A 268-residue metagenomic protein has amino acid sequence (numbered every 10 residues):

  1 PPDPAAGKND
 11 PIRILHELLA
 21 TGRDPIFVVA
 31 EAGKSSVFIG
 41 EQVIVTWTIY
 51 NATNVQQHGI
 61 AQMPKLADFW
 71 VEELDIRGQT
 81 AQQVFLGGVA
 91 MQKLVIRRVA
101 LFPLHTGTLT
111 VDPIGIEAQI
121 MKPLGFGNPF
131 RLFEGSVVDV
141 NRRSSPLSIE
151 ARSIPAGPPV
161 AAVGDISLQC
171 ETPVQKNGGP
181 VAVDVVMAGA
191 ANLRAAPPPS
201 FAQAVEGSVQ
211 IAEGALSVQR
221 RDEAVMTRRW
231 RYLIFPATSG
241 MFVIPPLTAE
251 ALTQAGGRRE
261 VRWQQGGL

Functional and structural regions predicted by a protein language model:
P1-L268: Surface-exposed interaction/ligand-binding surfaces
